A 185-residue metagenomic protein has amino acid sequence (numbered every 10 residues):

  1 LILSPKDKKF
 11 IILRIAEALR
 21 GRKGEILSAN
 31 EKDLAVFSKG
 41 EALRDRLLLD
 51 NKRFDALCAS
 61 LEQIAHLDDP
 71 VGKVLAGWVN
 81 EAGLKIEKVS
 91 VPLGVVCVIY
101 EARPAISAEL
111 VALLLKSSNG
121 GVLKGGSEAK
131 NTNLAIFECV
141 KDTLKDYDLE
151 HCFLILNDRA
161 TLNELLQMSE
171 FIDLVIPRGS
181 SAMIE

Functional and structural regions predicted by a protein language model:
L1-I86: N-terminal Rossmann-like NAD(P)+-binding subdomain of aldehyde/semialdehyde dehydrogenases
H66, V74-E185: Rossmann-like NAD(P) dinucleotide-binding subdomain of oxidoreductase/dehydrogenase enzymes
